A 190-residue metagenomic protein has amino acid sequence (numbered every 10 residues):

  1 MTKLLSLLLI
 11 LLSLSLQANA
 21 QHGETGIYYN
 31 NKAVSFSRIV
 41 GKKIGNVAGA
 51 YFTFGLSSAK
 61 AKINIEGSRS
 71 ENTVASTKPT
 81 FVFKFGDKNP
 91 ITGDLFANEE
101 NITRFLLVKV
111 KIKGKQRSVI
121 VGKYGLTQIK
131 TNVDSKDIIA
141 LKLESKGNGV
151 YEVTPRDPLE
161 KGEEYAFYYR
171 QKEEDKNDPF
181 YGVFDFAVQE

Functional and structural regions predicted by a protein language model:
L4-L14: Sec-dependent N-terminal signal peptides
L14-A20: Sec/Tat signal peptide C-region and signal peptidase I cleavage site
Q21-L126, Y169-E190: Primarily secretory-pathway and cell-envelope proteins
S76, K146, L159-E160: Surface-exposed coil/turn segments at beta-strand junctions on protein surfaces, enriched
R117-N148: Extended, solvent-exposed segments with strong compositional bias
V150-D157: Exposed aromatic-hydrophobic patches
E160-K172: Internal, hydrophobic beta-strand segments that form the core of beta-sheet-rich folds
